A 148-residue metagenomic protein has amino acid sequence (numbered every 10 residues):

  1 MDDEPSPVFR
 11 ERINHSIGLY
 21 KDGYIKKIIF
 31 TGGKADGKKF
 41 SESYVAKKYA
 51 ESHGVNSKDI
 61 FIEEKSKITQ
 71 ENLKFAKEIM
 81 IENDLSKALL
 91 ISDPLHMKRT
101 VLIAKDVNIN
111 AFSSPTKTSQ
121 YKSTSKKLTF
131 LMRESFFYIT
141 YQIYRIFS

Functional and structural regions predicted by a protein language model:
M1-L131: A structural signal for short, hydrophobic/glycine-enriched beta-strand patches
T124-S148: A transmembrane-helix-recognition feature enriched in membrane-embedded lipid enzymes and envelope glyco-/phospholipid
